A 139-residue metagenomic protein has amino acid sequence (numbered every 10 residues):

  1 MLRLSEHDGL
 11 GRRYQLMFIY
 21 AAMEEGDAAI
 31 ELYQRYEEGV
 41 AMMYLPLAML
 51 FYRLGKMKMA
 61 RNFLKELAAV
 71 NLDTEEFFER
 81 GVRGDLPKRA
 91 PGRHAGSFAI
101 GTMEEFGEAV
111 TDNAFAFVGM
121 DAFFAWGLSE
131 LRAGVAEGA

Functional and structural regions predicted by a protein language model:
M1-L54: Eukaryote-skewed repeat-based solenoidal scaffolds used as protein-protein interaction platforms, primarily
L47-A139: Long, ordered, amphipathic alpha-helical scaffolds
